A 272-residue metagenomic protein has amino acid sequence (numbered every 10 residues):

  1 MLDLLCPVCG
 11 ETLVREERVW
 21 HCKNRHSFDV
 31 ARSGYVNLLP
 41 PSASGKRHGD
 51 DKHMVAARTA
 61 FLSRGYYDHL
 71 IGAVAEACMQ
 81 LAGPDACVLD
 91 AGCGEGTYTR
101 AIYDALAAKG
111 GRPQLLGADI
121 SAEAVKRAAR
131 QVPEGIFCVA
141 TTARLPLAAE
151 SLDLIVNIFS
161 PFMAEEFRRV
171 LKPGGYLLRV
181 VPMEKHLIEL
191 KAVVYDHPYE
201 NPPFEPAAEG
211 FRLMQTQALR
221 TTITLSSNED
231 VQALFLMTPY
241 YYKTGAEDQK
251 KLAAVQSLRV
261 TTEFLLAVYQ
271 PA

Functional and structural regions predicted by a protein language model:
M1-H48: N-terminal auxiliary segments of SAM/dcSAM-dependent transferases
D50-A73, A77: Class I SAM-dependent methyltransferase Rossmann-like catalytic core, especially the SAM/SAH-binding loop
C87-L89, G94-R144: Class I SAM-dependent methyltransferase SAM/SAH-binding core
A143-L154: A short acidic, Gly/Pro-enriched loop at the edge of an enzyme's catalytic core that lines a small-molecule cofactor
L152-E166, V181: A short SAM/SAH-binding and catalytic strip from SAM-dependent methyltransferases
G174-E184: Conserved beta-strand signature within the Rossmann-like core of class I S-adenosyl-L-methionine
K191-G210: Conserved Class I S-adenosyl-L-methionine
L219-A272: Conserved Class I S-adenosyl-L-methionine
